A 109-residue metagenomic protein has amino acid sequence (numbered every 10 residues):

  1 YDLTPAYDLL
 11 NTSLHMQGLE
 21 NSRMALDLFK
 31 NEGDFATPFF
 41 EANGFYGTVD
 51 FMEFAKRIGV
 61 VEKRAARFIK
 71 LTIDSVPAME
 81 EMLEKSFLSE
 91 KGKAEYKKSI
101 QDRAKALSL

Functional and structural regions predicted by a protein language model:
Y1-L109: Anionic ligand-binding catalytic core segments
